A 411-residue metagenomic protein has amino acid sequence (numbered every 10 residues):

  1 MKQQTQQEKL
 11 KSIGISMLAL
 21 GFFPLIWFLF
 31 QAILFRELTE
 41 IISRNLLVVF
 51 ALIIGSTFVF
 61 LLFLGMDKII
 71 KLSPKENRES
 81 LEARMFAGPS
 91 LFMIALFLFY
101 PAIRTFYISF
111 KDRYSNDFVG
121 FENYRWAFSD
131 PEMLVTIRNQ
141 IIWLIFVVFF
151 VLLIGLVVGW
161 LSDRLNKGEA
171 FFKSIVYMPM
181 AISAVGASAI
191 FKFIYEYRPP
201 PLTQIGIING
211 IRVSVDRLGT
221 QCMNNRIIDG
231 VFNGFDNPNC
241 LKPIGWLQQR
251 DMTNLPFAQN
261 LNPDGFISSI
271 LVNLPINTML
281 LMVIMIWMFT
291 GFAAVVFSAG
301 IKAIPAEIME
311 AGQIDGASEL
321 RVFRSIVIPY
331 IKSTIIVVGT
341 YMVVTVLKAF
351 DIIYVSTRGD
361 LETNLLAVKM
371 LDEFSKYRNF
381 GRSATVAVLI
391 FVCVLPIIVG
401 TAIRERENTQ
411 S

Functional and structural regions predicted by a protein language model:
M1-G21, L38-F86, K167-E169, T401-S411: Transmembrane alpha-helical segments of polytopic membrane transport and secretion proteins
L20-F28: Replace the tail clause
W27-V48, E79-S411: A structural signal for multi-pass alpha-helical bundles of membrane permease subunits that mediate small-molecule
